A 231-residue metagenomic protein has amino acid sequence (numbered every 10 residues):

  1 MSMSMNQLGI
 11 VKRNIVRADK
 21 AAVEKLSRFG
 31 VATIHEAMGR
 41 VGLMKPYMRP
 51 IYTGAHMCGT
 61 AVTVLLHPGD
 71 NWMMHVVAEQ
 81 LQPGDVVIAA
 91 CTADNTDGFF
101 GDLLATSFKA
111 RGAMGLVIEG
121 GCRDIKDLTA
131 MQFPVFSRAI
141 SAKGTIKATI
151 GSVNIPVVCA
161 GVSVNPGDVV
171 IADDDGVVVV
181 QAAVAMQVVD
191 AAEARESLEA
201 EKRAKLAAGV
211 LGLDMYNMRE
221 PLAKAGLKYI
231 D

Functional and structural regions predicted by a protein language model:
S2-P166, V180-D231: Feature captures the catalytic cores and cofactor-binding loops of soluble hydro-lyases/lyases that act on carboxylate
V170: C-terminal binding/interaction regions
